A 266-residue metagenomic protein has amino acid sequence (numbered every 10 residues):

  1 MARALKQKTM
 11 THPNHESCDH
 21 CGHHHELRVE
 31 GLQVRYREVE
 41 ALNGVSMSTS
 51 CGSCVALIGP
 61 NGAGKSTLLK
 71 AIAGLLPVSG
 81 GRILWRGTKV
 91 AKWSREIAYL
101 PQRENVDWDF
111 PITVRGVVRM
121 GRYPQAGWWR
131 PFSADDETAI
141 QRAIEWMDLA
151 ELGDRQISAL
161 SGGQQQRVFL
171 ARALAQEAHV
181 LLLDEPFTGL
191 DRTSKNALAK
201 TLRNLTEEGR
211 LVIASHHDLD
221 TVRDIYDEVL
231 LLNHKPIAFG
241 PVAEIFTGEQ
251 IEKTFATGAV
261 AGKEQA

Functional and structural regions predicted by a protein language model:
I58-P60: The feature captures the beta-strand-to-loop junction immediately N-terminal to the Walker
G81-W93: Conserved ABC transporter NBD signature motif
R119, A134-L152: Conserved ABC ATPase "signature" region
Q156-L160, Q164: Conserved ABC ATPase signature
L181-D184: Catalytic Walker B motif of ABC-type/P-loop ATPase nucleotide-binding domains
H216-H217: H-loop/switch region of ABC-family ATPase nucleotide-binding domains
V229-P241: H-loop (His-switch) and adjacent beta-strand-loop-beta switch element of ABC-type ATPase nucleotide-binding domains
